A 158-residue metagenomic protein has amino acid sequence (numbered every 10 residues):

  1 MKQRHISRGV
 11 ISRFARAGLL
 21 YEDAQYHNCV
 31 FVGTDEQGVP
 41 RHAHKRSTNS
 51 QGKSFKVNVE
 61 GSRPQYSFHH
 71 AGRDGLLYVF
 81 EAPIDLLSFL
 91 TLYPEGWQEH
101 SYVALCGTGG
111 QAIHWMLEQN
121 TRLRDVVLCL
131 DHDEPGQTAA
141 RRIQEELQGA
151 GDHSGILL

Functional and structural regions predicted by a protein language model:
M1, V59-S67, G151-L157: Short secondary-structure transition/capping segments
M1-C29, Q37: TOPRIM metal-binding catalytic domain and adjacent DNA-binding surface shared by DnaG-type primases
K2-Q3, R8, S54-K56, V127-L130: Broad hydrophobic/π-residue packing in well-ordered secondary structure
I6, R13-A17, V32, H42-K45 (+8 more regions): Generic hydrophobic/packing signal
A24-Q119: Phosphate-handling DNA/RNA-contact segment within nucleic-acid enzymes
G75, T91-L158: TOPRIM fold recognition
